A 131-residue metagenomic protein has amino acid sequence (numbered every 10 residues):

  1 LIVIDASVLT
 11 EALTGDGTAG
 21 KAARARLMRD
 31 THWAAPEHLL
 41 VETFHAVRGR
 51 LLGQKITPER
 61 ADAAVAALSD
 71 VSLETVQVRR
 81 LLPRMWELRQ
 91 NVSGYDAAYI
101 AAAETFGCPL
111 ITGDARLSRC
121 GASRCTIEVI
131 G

Functional and structural regions predicted by a protein language model:
L1, L88, I100-G131: Acidic, PIN/NYN-like endoribonuclease modules and their adjacent C-terminal/linker elements
L1-L39, R50-E59, A115: Short, well-structured N-terminal submotif of metal-dependent ribonuclease cores
L13, V47, G121-A122: Short, flexible helix/strand-to-coil boundary loops that buttress conserved ligand/catalytic motifs in alpha/beta
D30-W33, L73, E104-P109: Short active-site oxyanion
E37-L40, R60-Q90: Acidic catalytic patch
S93-G94: Helix-loop-beta junctions that constitute the ligand-sensing/allosteric loops of cytosolic regulatory sensor domains
